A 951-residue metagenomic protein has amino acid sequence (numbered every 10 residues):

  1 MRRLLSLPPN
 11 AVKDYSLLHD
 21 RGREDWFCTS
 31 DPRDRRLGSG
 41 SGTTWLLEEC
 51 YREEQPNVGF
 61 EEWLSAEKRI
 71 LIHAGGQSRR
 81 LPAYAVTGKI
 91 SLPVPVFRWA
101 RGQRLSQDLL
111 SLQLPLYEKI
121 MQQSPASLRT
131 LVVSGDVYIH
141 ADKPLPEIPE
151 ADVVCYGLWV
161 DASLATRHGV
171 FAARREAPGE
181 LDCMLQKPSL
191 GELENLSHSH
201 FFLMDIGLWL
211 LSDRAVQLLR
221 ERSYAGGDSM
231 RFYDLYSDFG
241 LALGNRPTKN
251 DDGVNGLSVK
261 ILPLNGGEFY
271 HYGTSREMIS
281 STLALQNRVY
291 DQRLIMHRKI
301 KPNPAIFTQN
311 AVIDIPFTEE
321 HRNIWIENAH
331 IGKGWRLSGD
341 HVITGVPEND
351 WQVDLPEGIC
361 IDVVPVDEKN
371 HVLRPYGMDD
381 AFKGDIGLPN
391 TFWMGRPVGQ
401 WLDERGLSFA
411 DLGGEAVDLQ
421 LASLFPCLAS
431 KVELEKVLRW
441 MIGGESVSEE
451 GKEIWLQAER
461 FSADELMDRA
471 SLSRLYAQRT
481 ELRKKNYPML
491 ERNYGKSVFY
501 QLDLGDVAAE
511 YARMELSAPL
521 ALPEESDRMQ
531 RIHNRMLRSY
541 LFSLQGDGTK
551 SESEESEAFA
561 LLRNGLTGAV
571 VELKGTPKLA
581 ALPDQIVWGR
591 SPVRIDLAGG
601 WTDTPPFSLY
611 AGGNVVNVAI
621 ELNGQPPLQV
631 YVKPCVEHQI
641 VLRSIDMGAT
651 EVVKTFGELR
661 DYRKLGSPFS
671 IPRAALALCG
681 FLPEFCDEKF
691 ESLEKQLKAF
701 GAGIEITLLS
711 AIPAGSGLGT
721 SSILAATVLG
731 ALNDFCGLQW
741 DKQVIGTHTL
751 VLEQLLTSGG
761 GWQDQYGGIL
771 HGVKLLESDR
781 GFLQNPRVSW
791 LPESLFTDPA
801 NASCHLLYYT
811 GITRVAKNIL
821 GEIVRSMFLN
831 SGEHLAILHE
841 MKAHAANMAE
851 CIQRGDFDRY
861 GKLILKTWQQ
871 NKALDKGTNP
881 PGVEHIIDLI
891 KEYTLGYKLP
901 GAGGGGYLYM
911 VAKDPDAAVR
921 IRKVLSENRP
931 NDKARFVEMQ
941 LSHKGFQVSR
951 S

Functional and structural regions predicted by a protein language model:
M1-P8, C28, D34-V58, V137-Y138 (+4 more regions): Left-handed beta-helix
M1-R129, V133, Y138-P146, G395 (+1 more regions): N-terminal glycine-rich phosphate-binding loop and ensuing alpha1 helix
D14-Y15, R80-P82, A141-D142, L164-A165 (+13 more regions): Short helix/loop capping segments that flank catalytic or ligand/cofactor-binding pockets
L46, Q113, E557-G565, A675 (+1 more regions): Stable alpha-helical structural segments in soluble proteins, enriched in small hydrophobic residues
E48-R52, R214-Q217, L241, A677-F681 (+2 more regions): Short glycine/serine- and small hydrophobic-enriched flexible loop segments
L64-A66, A85-G88, L92-G227, P263: Conserved core of the sugar-phosphate nucleotidyltransferase
T87, L92, S716-L738: DPxDG-like acidic metal-binding loop motif
G444-V447, G451-K698, T747-T757, Q765-L899 (+1 more regions): C-terminal nucleotide
